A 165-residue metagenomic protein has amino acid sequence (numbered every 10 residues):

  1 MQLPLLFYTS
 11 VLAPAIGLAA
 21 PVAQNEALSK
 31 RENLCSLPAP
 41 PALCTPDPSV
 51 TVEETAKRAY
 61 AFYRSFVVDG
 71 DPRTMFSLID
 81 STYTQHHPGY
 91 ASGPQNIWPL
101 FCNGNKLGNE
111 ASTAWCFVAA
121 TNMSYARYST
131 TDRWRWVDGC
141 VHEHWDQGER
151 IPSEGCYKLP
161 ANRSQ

Functional and structural regions predicted by a protein language model:
Q2-P4, A15-Q165: C-terminal and inter-domain tail/linker signature
T9-P14: Bacterial N-terminal signal peptides
